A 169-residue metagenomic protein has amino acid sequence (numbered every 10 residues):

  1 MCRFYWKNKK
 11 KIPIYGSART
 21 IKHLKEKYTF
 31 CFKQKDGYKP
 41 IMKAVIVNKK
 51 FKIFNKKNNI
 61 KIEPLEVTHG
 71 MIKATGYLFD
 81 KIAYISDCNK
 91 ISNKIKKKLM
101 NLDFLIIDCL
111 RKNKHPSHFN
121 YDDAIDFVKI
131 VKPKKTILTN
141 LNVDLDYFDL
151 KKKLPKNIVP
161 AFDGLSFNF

Functional and structural regions predicted by a protein language model:
M1-I85, K94, K151-F169: Binuclear metal-dependent hydrolase catalytic cores
I91-F169: Cap/insert and terminal regions of metallo-dependent hydrolase folds
